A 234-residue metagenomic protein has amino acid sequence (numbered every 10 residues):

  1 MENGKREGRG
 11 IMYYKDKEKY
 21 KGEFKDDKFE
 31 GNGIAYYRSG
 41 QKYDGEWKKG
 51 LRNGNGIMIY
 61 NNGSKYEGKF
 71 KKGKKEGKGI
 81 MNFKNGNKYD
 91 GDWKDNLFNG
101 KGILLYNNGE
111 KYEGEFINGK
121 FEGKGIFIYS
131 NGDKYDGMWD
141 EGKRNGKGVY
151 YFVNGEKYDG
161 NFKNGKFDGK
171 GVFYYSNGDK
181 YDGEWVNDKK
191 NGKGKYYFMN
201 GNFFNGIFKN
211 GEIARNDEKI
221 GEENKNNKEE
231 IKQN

Functional and structural regions predicted by a protein language model:
M1-E7, K19-E30, Q41-N53, K65-E76 (+6 more regions): Conserved anchor residues at repeat-unit boundaries in beta-strand-based tandem repeats, strongest for the MORN repeat
Y13, Y36, I59, N82 (+5 more regions): TPR/Sel1-like alpha-solenoid repeat signature
G148, G171: Conserved active-site loop region of the serine DD-peptidase/beta-lactamase
M199-N234: Long terminal segments
